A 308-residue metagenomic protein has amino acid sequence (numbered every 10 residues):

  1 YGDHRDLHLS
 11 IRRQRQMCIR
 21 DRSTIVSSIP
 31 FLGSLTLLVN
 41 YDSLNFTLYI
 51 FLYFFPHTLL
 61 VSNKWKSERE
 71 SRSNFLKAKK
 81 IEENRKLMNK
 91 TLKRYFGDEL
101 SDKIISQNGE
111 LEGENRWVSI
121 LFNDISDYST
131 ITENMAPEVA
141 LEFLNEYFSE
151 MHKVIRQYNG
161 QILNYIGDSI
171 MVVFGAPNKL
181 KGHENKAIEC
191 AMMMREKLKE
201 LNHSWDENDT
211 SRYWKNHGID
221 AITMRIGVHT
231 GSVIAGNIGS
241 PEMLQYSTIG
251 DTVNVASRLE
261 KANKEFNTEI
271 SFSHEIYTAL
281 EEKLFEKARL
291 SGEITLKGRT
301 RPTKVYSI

Functional and structural regions predicted by a protein language model:
Y1-R15, I19-D21: Single conserved hydrophobic/aromatic residue that forms the stacking wall/gate of nucleotide- or nucleobase-binding
R13, S23-K79: Membrane-embedded alpha-helical segments, specifically the hydrophobic cores of selected transmembrane helices
L60-R116, K199, S204: Regulatory cytosolic signal-relay segments
Q107-C190, M243-Y246: Catalytic NTP-binding/metal-coordinating core of nucleotidyl cyclase/transferase enzymes
I120, I170, M224-T230, V305: A structural signal for short, well-ordered beta-strand segments
N145-G160, A176-I226, D251-A262, F285-E286: Alpha-helical scaffold within the catalytic cores of cyclic-nucleotide enzymes
V173-H183, H217, I226-Y246, N263-F266: Catalytic strand-loop-helix junctions within cyclic-nucleotide turnover domains
V233, A262-I308: Cytosolic regulatory/linker segments at or just downstream of nucleotide-handling modules in signal-transduction
